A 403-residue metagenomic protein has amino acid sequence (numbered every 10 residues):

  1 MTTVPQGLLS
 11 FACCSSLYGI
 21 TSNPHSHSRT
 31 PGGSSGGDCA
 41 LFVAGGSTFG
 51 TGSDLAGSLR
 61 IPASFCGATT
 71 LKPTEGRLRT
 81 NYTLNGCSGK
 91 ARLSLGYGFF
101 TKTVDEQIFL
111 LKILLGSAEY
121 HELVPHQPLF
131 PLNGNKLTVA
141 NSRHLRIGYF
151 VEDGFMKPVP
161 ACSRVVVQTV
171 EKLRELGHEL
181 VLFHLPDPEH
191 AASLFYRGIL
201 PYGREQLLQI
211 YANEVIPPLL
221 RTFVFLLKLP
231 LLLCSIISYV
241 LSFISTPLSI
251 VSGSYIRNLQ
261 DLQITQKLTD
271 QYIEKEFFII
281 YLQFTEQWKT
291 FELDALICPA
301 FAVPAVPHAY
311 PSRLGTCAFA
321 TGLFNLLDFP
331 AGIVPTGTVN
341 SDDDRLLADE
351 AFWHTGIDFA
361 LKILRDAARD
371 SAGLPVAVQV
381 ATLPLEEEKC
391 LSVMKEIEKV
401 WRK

Functional and structural regions predicted by a protein language model:
M1-L114, L327-P335, A377: Short glycine/serine-rich loop segments
T2-V4, L182-H190, P335-T338: Acidic carboxylate-rich catalytic motifs and surrounding loops in phosphoryl-/glycosyl-chemistry enzymes
T3, E152, C298-A302: Short, well-ordered beta-to-alpha junction loops that form the rim of enzyme active sites and present histidine/acidic
P5-L9, G57-R60, G154-P158, E189-A191 (+3 more regions): Flexible loop/turn segments at secondary-structure boundaries
L9-C13, R60-F65, Y82-L84, L93 (+6 more regions): Short acidic, glycine/serine/threonine-rich loops at helix termini
C14-G19, A192-Q206, L346-E350, H354: Charged, often glycine-rich, active-site loop that binds/positions anionic groups
T48, S163, V167, L180 (+1 more regions): Glycine-rich, small-residue loops and helix-cap segments that act as flexible hinges at active-site edges
T69-V170, L176, F183-D187, D358-A360 (+2 more regions): A short helix-breaking turn/cap at a secondary-structure junction
